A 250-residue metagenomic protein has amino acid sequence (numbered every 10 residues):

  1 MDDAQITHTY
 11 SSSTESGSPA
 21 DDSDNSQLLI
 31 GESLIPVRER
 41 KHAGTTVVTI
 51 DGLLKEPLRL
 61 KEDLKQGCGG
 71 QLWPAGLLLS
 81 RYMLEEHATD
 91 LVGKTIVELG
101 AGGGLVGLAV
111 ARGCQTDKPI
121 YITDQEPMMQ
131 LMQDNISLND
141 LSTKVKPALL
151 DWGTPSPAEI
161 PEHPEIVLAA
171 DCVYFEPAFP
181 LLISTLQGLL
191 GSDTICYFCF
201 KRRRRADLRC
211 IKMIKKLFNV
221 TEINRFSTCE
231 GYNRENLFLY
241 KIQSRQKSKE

Functional and structural regions predicted by a protein language model:
M1-E250: S-adenosylmethionine-dependent methyltransferases
